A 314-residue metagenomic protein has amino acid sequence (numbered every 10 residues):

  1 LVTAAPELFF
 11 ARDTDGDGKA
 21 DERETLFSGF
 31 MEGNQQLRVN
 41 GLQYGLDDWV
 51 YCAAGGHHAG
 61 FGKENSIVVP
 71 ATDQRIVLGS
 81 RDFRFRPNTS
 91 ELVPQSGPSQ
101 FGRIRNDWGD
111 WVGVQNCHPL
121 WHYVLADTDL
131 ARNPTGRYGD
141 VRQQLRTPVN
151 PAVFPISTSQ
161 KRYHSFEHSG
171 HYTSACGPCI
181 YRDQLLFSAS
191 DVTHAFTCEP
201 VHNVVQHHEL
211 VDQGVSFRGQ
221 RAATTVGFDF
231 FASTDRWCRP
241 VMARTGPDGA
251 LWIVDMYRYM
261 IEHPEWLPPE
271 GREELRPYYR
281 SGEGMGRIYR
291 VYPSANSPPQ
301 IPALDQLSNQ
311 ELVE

Functional and structural regions predicted by a protein language model:
L1-E314: Beta-propeller domains with acidic blade repeats across secreted/periplasmic ectodomains and cytosolic WD/CNH propellers
